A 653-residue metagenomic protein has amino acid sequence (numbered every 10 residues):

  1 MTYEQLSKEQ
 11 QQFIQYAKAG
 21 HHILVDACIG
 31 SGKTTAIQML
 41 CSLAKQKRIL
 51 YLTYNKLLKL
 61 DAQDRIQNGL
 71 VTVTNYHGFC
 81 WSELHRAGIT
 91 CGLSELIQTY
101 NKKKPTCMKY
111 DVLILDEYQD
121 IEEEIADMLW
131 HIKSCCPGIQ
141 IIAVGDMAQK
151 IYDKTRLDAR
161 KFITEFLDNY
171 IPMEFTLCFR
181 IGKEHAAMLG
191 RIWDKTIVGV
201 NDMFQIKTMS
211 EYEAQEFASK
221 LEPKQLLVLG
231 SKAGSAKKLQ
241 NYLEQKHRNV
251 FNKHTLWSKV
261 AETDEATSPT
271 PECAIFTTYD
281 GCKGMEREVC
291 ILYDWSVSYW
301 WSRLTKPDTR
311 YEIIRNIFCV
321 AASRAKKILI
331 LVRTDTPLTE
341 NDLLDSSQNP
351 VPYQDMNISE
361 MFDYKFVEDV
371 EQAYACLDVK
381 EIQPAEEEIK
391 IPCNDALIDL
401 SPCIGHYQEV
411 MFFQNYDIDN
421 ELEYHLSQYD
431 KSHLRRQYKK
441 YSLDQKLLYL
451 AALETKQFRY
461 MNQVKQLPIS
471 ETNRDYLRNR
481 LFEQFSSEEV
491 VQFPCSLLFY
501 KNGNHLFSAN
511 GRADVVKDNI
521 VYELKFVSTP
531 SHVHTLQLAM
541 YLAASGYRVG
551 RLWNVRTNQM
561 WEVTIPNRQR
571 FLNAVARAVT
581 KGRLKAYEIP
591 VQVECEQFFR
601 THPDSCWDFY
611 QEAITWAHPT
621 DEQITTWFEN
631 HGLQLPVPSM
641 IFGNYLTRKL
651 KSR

Functional and structural regions predicted by a protein language model:
Y3-Q11, A19-R48, T53-L57, V71 (+5 more regions): Conserved helicase motor core of SF1/SF2 NTP-dependent helicases
A17, G92-D111, S134-C135, E286: Short basic/glycine-enriched coil/helix segment immediately N-terminal to the Walker B
C41, D345-R512: Metal-dependent nuclease catalytic cores that hydrolyze phosphodiester bonds in DNA/RNA, characterized by
T53-N55, L60-D61, I66-T99: Inter-Walker segment of RecA-like/P-loop motor cores
V71-T74, H247-T263: Conserved RecA-like helicase motor-core motifs
K306-T309, R315-V320, K326-I391, R570-T580 (+1 more regions): Helicase C-terminal subdomain and adjacent C-terminal extension
R333-P337, C495-A578: Nucleic-acid nuclease catalytic cores
E488-V490, Y500, H505, Y547-L650: Metal-dependent nuclease catalytic regions and adjoining charged, substrate-binding loops involved in nucleic-acid end
